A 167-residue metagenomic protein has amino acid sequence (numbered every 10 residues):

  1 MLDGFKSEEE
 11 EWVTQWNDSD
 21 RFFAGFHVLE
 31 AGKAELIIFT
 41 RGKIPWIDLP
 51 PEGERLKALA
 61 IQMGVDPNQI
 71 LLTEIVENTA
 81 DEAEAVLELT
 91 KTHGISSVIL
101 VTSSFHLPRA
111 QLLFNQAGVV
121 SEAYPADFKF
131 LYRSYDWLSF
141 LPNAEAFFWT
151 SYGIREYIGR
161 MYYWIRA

Functional and structural regions predicted by a protein language model:
M1-L141: A structural signal for short, hydrophobic/glycine-enriched beta-strand patches
G94, L141-Y152: A polyampholytic, Gly/Pro-enriched intrinsically disordered region
F147-A167: A transmembrane-helix-recognition feature enriched in membrane-embedded lipid enzymes and envelope glyco-/phospholipid
